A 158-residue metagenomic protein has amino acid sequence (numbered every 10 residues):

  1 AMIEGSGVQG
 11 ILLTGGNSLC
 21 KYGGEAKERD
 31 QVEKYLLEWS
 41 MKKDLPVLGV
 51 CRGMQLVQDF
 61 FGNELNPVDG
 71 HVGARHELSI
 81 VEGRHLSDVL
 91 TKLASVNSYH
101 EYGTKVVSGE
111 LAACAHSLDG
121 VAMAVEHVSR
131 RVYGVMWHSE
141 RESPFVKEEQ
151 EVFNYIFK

Functional and structural regions predicted by a protein language model:
A1-L48, F61, N154-F157: Flexible gly/pro-rich beta->alpha loop and the following alpha-helix that scaffold active-site loops
G16, R130, E140: Flexible loop residues that form catalytic and substrate-binding hotspots at small-molecule/glycan-binding clefts
E25-E38, Q58-V96: A conserved active-site-flanking secondary-structure segment within enzyme catalytic domains
P46-L48, E64, A112, R131: Proline-centered loop/turn at the N-terminus of a beta-strand
G49, G53, Q58: Gly/Ala-rich beta-loop-alpha elbow adjacent to hydrolase catalytic centers
C51, H100, H138: Active-site glycine-centered loops adjacent to acidic/histidine catalytic or metal-binding residues that shape
R84, D88-S129: Catalytic beta-strand/loop cores that center a nucleophilic Ser/Cys/Thr and support acyl-enzyme chemistry
W137-K158: Acyltransferase
